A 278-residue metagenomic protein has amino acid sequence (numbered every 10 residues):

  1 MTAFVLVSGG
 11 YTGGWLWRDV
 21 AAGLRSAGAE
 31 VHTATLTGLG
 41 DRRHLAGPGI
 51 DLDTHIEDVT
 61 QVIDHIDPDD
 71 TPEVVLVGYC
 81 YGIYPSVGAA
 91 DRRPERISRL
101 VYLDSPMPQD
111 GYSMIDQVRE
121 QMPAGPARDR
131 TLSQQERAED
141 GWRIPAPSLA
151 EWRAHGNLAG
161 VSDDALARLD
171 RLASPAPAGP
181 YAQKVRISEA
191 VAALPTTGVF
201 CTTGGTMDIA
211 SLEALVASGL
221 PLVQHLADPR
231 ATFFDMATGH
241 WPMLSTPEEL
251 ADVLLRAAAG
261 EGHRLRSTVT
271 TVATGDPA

Functional and structural regions predicted by a protein language model:
V5-Y11, T35, Y79: The conserved beta1-alpha1 loop
Y11-D19, V31: Serine-hydrolase catalytic-loop signature spanning alpha/beta hydrolases and amidase-signature enzymes
A21, R25-H44: Conserved alpha/beta-hydrolase
G38-V74, D91-R92, I115-P123: Active-site loop/oxyanion-hole signature of alpha/beta-hydrolase fold enzymes
P72-M114: Conserved hydrolase catalytic core segment
D91, V101-W142, P180, M207 (+2 more regions): Flexible "cap/lid" loop of the alpha/beta hydrolase fold
S174-A237: Conserved serine/cysteine hydrolase catalytic core
D228-A278: Catalytic active-site module of serine/aspartate enzymes centered on a nucleophile-bearing elbow/loop
